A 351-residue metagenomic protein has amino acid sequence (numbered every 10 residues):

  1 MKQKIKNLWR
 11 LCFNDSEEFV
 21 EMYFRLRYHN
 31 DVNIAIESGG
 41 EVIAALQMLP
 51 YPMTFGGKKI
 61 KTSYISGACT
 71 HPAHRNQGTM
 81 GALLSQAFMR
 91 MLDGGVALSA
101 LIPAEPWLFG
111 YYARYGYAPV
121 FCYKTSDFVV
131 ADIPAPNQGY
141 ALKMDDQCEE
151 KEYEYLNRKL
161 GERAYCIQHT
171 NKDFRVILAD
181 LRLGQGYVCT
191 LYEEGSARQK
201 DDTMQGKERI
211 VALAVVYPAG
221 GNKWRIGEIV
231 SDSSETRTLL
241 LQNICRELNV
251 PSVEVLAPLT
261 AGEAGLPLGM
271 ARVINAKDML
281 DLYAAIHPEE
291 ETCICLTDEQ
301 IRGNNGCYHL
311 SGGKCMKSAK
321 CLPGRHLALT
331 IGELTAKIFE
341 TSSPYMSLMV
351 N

Functional and structural regions predicted by a protein language model:
M1-P50, G57-Y64, V130-K172, G220-W224: Short amphipathic alpha-helix that is part of the acyltransferase structural core
D31-A35, A45, G67, G186-T190 (+2 more regions): Short hydrophobic/aromatic beta-strand element in the GNAT-like acyltransferase core that lines or flanks the acyl-donor
Y51, A68, A104-P106, Y117 (+1 more regions): An acidic- and aromatic-residue-enriched active-site/binding cleft used to recognize and process polar
T70, N76-M89, S234-C245: Conserved acetyl-CoA-binding loop-helix of GNAT-fold acetyltransferases
M91-A104, N249-L259: Conserved GNAT acetyl-CoA-binding A-motif
V96-L98, A104-C122, A261-V273: Conserved active-site alpha-helix within GNAT-family acetyltransferase domains
P119-E247, P258-G262, A285-P288: Amide-forming acyltransferase catalytic core, primarily the GNAT-like/NAT-type and related acyltransferase folds
L266-N351: C-terminal functional modules
